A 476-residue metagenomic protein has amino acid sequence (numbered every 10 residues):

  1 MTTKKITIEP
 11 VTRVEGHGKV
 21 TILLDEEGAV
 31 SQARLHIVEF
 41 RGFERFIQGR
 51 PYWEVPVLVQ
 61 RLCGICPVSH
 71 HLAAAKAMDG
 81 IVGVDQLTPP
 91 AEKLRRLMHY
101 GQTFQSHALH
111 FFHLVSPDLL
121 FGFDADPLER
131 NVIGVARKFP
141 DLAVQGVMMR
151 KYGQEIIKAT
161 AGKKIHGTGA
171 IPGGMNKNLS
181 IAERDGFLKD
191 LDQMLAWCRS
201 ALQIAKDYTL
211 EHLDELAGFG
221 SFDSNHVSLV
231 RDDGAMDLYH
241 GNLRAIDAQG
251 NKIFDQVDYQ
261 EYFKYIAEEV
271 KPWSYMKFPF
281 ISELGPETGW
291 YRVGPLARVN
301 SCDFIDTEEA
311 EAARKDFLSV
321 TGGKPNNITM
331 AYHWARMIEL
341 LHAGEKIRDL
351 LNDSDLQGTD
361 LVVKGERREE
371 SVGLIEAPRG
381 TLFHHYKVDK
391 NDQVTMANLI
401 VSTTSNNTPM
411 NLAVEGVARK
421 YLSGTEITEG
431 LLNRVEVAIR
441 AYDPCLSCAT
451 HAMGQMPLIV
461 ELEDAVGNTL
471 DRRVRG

Functional and structural regions predicted by a protein language model:
M1-T381, V401-G476: Active-site bordering "gate/hinge" segments that shape substrate access to catalytic or cofactor-binding pockets
K387-V388: Aromatic-rich beta-strand edge motifs centered on tyrosine
D392: Active-site catalytic microenvironments in core metabolic enzymes, especially phosphate/sugar-handling
